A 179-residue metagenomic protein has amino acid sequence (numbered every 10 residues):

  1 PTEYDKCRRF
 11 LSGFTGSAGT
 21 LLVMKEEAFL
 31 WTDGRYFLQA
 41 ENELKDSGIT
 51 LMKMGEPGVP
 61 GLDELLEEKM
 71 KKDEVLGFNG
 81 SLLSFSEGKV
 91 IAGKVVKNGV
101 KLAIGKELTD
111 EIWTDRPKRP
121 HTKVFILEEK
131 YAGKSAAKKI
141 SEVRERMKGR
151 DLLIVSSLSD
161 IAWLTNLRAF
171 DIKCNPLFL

Functional and structural regions predicted by a protein language model:
P1-M70, N79-L179: N-terminal accessory/capping or targeting/presequence segment of soluble
